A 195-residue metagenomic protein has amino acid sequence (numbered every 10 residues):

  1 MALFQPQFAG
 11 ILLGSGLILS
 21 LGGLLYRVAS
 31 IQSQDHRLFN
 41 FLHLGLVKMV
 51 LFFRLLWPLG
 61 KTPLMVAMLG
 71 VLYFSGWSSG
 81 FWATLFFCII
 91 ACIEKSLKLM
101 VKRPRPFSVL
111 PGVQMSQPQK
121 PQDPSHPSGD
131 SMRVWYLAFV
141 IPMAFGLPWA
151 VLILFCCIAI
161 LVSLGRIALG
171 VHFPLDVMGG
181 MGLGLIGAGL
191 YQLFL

Functional and structural regions predicted by a protein language model:
M1-L64, K98-Q117: N-terminal transmembrane-helix/juxtamembrane module of multi-pass inner/ER membrane proteins
A2, P6, G45-M49, F74 (+5 more regions): Juxtamembrane/transmembrane-helix boundary motifs in multi-pass membrane proteins
A9-G14, S78-F86, A150-L154, L175-G179: Alpha-helical transmembrane segments of integral membrane proteins
I18-L19, I90-E94, K98, V162 (+1 more regions): Alpha-helical transmembrane segments of multipass membrane proteins
Y26-A29, V71-S78, A144-F145, L193-F194: Structural signal for the C-terminal ends of transmembrane alpha-helices and the immediately following loop
M68-I93: Interfacial segments of alpha-helical transmembrane regions
I89-F107, G179-G180, L185: Hydrophobic alpha-helical transmembrane segments of integral membrane proteins
P111-L195: Membrane-embedded catalytic cores of phosphoryl/pyrophosphoryl-handling enzymes
